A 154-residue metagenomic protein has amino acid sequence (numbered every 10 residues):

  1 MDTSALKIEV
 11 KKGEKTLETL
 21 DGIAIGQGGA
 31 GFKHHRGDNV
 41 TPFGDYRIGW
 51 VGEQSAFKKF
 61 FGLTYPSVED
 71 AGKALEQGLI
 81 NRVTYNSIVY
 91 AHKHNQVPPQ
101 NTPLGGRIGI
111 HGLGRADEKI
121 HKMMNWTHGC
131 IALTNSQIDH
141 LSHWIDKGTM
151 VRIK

Functional and structural regions predicted by a protein language model:
M1-K7: A short, compositionally biased
D2, L20-Q27, F32-K33, F57-F60 (+3 more regions): Generic hydrophobic/packing signal
S4, D21-W50, H92-N95, N135-H140: N-terminal post-signal-peptidase region of extra-cytosolic proteins
E9-K11: Core beta-strand residues in small-molecule sensory/regulatory alpha/beta domains
E14, A24-Q27, G52, Y65-S67: Short glycine-rich, polar/acidic loop-and-turn segments at beta strand-coil junctions
E14, Q27-A30, D38, D45 (+3 more regions): Intrinsically disordered, low-complexity regions
T16-E18: Local beta-strand/beta-hairpin segments that build beta-sheet-rich folds
W50, Q54-K154: Exported/periplasmic cell-wall-interacting domains
